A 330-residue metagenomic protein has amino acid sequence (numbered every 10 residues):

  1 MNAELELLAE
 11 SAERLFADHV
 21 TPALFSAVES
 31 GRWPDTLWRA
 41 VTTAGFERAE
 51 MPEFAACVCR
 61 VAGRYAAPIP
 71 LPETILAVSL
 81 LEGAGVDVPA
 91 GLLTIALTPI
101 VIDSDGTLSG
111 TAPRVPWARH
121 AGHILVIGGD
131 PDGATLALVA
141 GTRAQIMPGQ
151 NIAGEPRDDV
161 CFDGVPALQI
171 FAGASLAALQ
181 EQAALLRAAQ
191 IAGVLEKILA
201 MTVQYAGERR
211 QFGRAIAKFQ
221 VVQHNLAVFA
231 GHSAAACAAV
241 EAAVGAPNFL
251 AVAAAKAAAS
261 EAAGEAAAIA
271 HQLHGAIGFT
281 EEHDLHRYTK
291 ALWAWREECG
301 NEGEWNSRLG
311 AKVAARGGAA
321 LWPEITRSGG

Functional and structural regions predicted by a protein language model:
M1-Y65, E181-G330: Alpha-helical interface subdomain recognition
T21, P34, P70, A140 (+1 more regions): Generic structural signal for alpha-helix starts
A27, A56-C59, A67-G83: N-terminal glycine-rich flavin-associated loop
S79-E196, W322-G330: FAD-binding core of flavoproteins
